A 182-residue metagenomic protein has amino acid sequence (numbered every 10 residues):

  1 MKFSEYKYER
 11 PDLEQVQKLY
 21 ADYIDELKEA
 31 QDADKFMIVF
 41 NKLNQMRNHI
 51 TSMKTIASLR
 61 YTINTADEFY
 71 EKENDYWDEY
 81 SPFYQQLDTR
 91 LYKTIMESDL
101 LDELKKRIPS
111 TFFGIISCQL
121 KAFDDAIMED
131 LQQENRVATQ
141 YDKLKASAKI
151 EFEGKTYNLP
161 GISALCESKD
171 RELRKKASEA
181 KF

Functional and structural regions predicted by a protein language model:
M1-F182: A well-structured
